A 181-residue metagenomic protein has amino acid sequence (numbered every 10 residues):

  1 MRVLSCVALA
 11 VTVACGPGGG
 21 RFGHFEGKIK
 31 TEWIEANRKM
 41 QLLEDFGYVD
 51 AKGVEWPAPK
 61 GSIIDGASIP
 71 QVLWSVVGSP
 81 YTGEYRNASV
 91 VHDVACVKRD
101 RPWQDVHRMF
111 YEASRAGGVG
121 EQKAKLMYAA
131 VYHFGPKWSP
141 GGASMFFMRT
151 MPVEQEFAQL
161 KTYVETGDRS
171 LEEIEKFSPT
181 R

Functional and structural regions predicted by a protein language model:
S5-T12: Bacterial N-terminal signal peptides
C15-R181: Extended terminal accessory/targeting regions
